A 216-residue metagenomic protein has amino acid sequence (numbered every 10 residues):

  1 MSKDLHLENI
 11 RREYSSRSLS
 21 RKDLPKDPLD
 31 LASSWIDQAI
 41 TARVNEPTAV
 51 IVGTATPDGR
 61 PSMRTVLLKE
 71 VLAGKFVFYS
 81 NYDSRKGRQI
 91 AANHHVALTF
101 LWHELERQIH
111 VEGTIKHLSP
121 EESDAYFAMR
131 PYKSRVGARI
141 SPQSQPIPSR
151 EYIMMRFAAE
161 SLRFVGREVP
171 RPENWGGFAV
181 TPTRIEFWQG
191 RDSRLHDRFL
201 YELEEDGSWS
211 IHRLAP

Functional and structural regions predicted by a protein language model:
M1-P216: Binding-site signature for planar aromatic cofactors or substrates
